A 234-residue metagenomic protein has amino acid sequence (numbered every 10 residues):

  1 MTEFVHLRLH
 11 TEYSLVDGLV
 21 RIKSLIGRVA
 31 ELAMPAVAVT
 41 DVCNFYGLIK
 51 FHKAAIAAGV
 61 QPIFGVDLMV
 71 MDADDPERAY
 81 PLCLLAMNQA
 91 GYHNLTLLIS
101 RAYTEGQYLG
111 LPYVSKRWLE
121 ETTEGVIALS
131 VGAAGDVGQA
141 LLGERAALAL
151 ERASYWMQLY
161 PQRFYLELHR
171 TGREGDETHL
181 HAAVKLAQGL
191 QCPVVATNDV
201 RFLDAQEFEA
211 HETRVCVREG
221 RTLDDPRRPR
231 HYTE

Functional and structural regions predicted by a protein language model:
M1-E234: Phosphodiester-processing cores and adjacent nucleic acid-binding clamps
